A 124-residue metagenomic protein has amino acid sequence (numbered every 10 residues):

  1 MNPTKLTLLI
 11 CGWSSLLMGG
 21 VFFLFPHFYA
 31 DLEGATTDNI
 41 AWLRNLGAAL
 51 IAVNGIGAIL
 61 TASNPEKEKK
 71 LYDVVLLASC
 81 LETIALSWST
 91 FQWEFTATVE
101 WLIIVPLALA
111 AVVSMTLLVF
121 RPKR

Functional and structural regions predicted by a protein language model:
P3, E66-K70, F95-V99: Membrane-helix interface segments
K5-L8, G12, G47, Y72 (+3 more regions): Residues within membrane-spanning alpha-helices of integral membrane proteins, especially the hydrophobic core/packing
K5-T7, S15-A41: Membrane-helix boundary elements
L17-G20, N39-A62, V74-I84: Core segments of alpha-helical transmembrane spans in multipass integral membrane proteins
E33-A41, F95-V105: Non-cytosolic membrane-interface motifs at loop->transmembrane helix junctions
G57-K69, T90: Juxtamembrane helix-break-helix junctions at the cytosolic face of small multi-pass alpha-helical membrane proteins
A62, I84-I103, V119-F120: Membrane-helix boundary connector in multi-pass membrane proteins
A108-R124: Membrane-water interface at the C-terminal end of transmembrane alpha helices
